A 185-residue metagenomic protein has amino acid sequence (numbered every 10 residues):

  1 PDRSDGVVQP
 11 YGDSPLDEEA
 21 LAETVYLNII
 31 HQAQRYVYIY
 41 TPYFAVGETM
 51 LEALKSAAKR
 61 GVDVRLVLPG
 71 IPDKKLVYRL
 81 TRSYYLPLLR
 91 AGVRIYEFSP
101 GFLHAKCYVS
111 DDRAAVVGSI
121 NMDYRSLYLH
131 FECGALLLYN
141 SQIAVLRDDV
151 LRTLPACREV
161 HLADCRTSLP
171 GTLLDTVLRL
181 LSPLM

Functional and structural regions predicted by a protein language model:
P1-M185: Charged, low-complexity intrinsically disordered terminal segments
